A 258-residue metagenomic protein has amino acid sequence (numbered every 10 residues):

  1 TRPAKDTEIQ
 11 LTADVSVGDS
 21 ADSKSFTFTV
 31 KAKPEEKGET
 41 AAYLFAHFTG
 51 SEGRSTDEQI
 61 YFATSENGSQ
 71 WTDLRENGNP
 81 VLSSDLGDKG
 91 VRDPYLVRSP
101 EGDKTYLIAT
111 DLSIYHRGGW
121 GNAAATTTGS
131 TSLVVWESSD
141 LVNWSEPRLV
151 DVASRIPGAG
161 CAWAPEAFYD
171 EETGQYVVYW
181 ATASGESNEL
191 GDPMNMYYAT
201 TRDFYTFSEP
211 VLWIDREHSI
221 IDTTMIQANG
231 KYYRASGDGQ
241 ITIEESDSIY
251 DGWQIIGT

Functional and structural regions predicted by a protein language model:
T1-R2: Strand-loop-strand motifs at the edges of beta-sheets in extracellular beta-sandwich domains
K5-A13: Exposed beta-strand face motif in extracellular beta-rich ectodomains
K5-D6, S25, E137: A general secondary-structure boundary signal
V15-S20: Short, solvent-exposed loop/turn segments at the edges of extracellular beta-sandwich modules
D22-K33: C-terminal edge beta-strand
K31-T258: Carbohydrate-active catalytic/glycan-binding domains of CAZyme proteins, especially the secreted or lumenal ectodomains
